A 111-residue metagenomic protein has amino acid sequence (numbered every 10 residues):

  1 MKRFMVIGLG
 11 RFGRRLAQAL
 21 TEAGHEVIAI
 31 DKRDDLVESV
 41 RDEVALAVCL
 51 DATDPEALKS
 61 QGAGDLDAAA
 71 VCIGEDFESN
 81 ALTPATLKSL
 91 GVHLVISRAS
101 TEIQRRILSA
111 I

Functional and structural regions predicted by a protein language model:
M1-I111: Cytosolic regulatory regions of ion transport systems
